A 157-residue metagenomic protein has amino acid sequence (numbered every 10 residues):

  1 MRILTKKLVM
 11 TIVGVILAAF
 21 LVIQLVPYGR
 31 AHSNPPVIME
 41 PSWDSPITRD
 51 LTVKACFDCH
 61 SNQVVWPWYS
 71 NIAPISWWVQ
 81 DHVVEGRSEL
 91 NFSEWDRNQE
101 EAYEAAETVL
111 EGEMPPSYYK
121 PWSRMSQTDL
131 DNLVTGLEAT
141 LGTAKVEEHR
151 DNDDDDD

Functional and structural regions predicted by a protein language model:
M1-K7: Short, Lys/Arg-rich N-terminal segment immediately upstream of the first membrane anchor
M10-P27: Hydrophobic membrane-insertion alpha-helices, especially the h-region of bacterial N-terminal signal peptides
A31-T52: Electrostatic cytochrome c docking/interface patches
T52-V64, M114, L133: The canonical Cys-X-X-Cys-His
W68-P74: Short cysteine/histidine-rich zinc-coordinating motifs and their immediately flanking basic loops
W77-W122: Extracytoplasmic electron-transfer domains, predominantly the class I c-type cytochrome c fold
H82-V83, A144-D157: Extracytoplasmic/periplasmic C-terminal soluble domains
G112, K120-E148: C-terminal capping alpha-helices of c-type cytochrome domains
